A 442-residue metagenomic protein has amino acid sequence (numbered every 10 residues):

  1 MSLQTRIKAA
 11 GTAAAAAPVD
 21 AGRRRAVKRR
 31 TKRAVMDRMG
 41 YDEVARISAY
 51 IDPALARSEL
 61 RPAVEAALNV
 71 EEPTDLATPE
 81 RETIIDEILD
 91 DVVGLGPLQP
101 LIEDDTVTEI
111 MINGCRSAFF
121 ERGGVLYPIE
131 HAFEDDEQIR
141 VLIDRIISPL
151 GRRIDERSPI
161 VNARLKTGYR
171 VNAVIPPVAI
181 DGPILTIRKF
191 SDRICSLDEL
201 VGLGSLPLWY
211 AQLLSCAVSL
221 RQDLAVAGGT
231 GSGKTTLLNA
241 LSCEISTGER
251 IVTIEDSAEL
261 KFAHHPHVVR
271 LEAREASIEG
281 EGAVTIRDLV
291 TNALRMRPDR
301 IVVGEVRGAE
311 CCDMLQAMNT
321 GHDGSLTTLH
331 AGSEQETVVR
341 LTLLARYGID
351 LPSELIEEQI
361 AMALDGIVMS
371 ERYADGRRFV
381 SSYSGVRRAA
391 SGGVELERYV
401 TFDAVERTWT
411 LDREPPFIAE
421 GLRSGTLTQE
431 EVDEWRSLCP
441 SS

Functional and structural regions predicted by a protein language model:
M1-Y127: N-terminal anchoring/assembly modules that precede and organize ATP-driven motor systems
D104, I112, S117-L220: P-loop NTP-binding catalytic core
S191-G202, C243-T291, T337-L341: P-loop NTPase switch/communication element
V226: Hydrophobic anchor at the beta1->P-loop junction of P-loop NTPases
K234: Conserved lysine of the Walker
E255, F262, A293-G366, E371 (+1 more regions): Conserved P-loop NTPase nucleotide-binding/switch module
D375-S442: NTP-binding/hydrolysis catalytic cores, primarily Walker-type P-loop NTPases
